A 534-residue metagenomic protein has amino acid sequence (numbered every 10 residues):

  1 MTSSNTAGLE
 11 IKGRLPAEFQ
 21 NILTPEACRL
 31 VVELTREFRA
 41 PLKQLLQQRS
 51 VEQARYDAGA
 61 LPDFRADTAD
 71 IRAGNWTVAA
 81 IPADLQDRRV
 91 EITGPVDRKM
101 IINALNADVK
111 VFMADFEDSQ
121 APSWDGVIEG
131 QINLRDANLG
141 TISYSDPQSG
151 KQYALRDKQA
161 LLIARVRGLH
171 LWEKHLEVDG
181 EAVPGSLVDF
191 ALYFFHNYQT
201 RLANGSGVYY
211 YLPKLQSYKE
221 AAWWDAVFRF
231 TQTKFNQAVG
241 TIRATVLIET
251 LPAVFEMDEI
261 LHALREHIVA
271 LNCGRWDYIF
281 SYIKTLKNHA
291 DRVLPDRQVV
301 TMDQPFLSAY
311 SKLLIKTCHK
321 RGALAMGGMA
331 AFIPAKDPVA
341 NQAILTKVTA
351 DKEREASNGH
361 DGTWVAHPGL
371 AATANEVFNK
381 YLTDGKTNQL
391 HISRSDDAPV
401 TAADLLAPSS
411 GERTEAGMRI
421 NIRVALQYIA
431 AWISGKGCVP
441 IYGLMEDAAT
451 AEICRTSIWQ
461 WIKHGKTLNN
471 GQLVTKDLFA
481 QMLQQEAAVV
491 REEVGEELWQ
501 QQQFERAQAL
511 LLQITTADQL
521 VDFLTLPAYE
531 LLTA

Functional and structural regions predicted by a protein language model:
T2-A534: Expand to "…catalyze enediolate/carbanion chemistry for C-C bond making/breaking, isomerization, decarboxylation
